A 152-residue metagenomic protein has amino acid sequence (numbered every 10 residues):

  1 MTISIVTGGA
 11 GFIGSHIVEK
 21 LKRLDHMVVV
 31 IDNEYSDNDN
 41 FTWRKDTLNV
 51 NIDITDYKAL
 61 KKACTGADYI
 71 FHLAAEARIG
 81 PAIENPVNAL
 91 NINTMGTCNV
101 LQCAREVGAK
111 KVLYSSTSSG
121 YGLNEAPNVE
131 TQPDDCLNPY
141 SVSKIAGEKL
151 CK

Functional and structural regions predicted by a protein language model:
M1-K152: N-terminal Rossmann-like NAD(P)+-binding domain of SDR-like oxidoreductases, especially those catalyzing
